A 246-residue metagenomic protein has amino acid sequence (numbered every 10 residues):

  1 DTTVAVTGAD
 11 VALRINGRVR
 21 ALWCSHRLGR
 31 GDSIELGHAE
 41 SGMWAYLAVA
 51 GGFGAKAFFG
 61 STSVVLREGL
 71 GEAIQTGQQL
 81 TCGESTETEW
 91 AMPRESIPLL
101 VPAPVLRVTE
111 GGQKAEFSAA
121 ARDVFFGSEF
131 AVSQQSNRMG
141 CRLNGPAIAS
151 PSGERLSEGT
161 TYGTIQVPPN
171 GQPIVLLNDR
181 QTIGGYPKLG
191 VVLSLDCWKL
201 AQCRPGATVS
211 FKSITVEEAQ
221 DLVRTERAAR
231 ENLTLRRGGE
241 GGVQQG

Functional and structural regions predicted by a protein language model:
D1-G246: Conserved "landmark" site that anchors the functional core of diverse proteins
